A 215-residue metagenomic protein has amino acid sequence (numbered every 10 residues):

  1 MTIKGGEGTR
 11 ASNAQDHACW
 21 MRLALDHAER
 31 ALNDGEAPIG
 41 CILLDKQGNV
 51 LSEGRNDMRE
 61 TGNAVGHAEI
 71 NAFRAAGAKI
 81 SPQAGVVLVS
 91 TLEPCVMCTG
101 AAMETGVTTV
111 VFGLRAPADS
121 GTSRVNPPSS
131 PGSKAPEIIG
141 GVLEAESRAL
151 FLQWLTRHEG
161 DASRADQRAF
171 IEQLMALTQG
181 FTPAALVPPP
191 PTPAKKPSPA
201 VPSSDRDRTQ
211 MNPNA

Functional and structural regions predicted by a protein language model:
M1-R30, A84, A101-A215: Zinc-dependent deaminase
A24, A31, A68, A72-A76: Stable alpha-helical structural segments in soluble proteins, enriched in small hydrophobic residues
I39-G48: Short beta-strand scaffold segments in enzyme catalytic cores
L51-S52: A structural microfeature
E60-I70: A short, polar/charged loop-to-alpha-helix boundary motif
A76-L92: Mobile, glycine- and charge-enriched loop segments and immediately flanking short secondary-structure elements within
L88-A102: Short, thiol/selenol-centered motifs that function as redox-active sites or metal-ligating centers
